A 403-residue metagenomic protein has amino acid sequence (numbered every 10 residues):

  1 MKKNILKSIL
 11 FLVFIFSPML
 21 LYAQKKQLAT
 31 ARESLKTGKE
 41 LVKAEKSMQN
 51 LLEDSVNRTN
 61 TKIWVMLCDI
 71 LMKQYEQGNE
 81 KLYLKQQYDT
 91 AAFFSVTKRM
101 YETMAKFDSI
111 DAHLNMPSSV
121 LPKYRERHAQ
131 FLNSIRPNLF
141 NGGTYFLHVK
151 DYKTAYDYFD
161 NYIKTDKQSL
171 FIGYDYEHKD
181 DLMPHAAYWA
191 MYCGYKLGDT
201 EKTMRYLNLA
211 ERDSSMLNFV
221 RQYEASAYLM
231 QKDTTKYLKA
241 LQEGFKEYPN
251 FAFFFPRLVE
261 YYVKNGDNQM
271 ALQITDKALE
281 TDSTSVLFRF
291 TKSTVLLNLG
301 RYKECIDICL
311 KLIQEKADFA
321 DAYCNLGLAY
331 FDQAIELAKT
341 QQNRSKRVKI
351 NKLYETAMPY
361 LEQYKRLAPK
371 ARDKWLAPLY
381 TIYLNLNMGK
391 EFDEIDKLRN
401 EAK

Functional and structural regions predicted by a protein language model:
T30, L67, Q74, I135 (+8 more regions): Structural register within alpha-helical repeat arrays
L35-D151: Post-signal peptide N-terminal segment of secreted/secretory-pathway proteins
G38, K73-L82, H148, L170 (+6 more regions): Short coil/turn linking the two alpha-helices of tandem helical-hairpin repeats
L51, F107, Y162, L209-A210 (+5 more regions): Canonical positions in the second alpha-helix
D54-V56, I110, T165, D213 (+5 more regions): Structural marker of alpha-solenoid helical repeat scaffolds
R58-N60, S169, M216-L217, F251 (+3 more regions): Residue-level recognition of tetratricopeptide repeat
I63, F171-D175, A186, F219-V220 (+4 more regions): TPR alpha-solenoid repeat register
